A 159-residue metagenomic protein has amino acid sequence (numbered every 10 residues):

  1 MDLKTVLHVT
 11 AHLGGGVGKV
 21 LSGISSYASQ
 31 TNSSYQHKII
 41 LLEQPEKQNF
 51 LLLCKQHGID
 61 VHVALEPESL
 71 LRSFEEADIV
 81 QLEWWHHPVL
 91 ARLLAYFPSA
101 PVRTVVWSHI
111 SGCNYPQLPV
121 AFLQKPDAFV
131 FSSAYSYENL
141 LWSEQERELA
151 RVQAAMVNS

Functional and structural regions predicted by a protein language model:
D2-V6: Extreme N-terminal starter segment of soluble prokaryotic enzymes
H8-A77, E148-L149: N-terminal strand-loop element at the rim of the active site of nucleotide-sugar-dependent glycosyltransferases
G23-I24, L90-Y96, P116-F122, S143-E144: A short acidic, amphipathic alpha-helical/loop segment
Q44-L51, V89-L90, C113-P116, Y137-L141: Short, charged/polar "capping" segments at the starts of alpha-helices and the immediately preceding loops
G58, A77, P101, K125-D127: Short, well-ordered alpha-helix to beta-strand connector turns
L82-V89: Short His-centered aromatic/hydrophobic patch
E83, T104-I110: Short beta-strand elements of ligand-binding domains
Y115-P119, K125-M156: A short, active-site helix/loop in glycosyltransferases that binds the activated sugar's phosphate group
